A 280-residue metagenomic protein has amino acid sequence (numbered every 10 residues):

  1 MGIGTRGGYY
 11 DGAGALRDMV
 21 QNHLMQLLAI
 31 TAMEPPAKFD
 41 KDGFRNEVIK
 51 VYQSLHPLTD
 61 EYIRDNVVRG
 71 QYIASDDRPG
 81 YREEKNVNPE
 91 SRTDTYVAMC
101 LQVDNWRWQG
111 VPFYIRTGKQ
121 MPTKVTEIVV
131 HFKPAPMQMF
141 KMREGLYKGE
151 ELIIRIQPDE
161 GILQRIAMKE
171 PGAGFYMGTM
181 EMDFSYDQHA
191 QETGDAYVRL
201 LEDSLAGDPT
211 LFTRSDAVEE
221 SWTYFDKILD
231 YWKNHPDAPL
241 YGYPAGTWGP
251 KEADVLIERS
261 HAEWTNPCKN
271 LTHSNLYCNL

Functional and structural regions predicted by a protein language model:
M1-L280: Secretory/organelle targeting and membrane-embedding segments
